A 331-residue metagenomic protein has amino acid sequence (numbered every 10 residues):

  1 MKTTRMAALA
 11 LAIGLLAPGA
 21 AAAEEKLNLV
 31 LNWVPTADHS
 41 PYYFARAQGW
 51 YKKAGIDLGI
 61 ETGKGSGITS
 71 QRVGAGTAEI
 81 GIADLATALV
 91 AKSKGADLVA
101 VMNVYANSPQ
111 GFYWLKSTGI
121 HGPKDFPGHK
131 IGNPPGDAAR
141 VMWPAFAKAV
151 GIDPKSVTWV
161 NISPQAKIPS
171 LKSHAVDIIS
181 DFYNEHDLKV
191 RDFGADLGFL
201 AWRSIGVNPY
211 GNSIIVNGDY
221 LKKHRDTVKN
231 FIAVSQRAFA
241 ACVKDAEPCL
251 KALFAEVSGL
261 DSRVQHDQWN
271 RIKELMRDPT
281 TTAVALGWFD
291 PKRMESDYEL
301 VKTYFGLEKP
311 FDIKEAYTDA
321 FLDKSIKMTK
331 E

Functional and structural regions predicted by a protein language model:
M1-M6: Positively charged n-region of N-terminal signal peptides that target proteins for export
A7-P18: Bacterial N-terminal signal peptides
A21-A23: Boundary at the C-terminal end of the N-terminal hydrophobic targeting segment
E25-S173, D177-N184, L200, N208: Short, glycine-/small- and polar/acidic-enriched structural segments that line small-molecule recognition paths
V104-W114, G194-Y220, H224, V228 (+3 more regions): Periplasmic-binding protein-like
K223-G306: Secondary-structure end/capping motifs
M294-E331: Conserved C-terminal helix/tail region of periplasmic/extracytoplasmic solute-binding proteins
